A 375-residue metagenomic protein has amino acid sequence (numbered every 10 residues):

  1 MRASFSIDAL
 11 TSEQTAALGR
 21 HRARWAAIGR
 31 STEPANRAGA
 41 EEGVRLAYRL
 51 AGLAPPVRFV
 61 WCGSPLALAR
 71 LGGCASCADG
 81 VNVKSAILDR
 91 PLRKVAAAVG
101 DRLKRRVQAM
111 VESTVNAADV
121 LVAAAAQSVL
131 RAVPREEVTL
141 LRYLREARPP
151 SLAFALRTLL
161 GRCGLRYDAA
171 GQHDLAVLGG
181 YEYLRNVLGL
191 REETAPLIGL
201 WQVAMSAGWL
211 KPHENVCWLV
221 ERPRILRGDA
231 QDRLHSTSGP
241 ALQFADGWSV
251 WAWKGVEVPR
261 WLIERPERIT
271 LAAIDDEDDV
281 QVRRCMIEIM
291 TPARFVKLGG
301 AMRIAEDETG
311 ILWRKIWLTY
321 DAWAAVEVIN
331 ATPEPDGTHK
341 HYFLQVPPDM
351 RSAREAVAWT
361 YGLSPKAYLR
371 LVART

Functional and structural regions predicted by a protein language model:
M1-T375: Short, glycine-biased loop/turn motifs at secondary-structure junctions and in low-complexity Ser/Thr/Pro-rich termini
